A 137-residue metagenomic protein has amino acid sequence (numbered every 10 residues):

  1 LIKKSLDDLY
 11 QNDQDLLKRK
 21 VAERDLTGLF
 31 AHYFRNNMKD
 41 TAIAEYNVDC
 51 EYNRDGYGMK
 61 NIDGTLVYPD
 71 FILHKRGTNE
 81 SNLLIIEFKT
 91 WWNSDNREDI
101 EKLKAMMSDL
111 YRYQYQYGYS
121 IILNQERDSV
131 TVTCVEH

Functional and structural regions predicted by a protein language model:
L1-R35: Charged, often low-complexity linker/regulatory segments
D8, G56, W92: Feature marks short, surface-exposed loop/turn motifs that line or immediately flank catalytic pockets and channel
F34, L73-K75, I122, C134-E136: Residue-level signal for short segments within beta-strands and strand-turn junctions of well-structured beta-sheet
R35-K39, S108-Y111: A general structural signal for alpha-helical elements within enzymatic catalytic domains
A44-N79: Active-site metal-binding core of divalent-cation-utilizing nuclease and nuclease-like domains
D70-L73, N82-W92, L103: Conserved catalytic cores of phosphodiester-cleaving nucleases, focusing on short active-site segments
W91-L110: Mg2+/Mn2+-dependent nuclease catalytic core
S108-V135: Nucleic-acid nuclease catalytic cores
